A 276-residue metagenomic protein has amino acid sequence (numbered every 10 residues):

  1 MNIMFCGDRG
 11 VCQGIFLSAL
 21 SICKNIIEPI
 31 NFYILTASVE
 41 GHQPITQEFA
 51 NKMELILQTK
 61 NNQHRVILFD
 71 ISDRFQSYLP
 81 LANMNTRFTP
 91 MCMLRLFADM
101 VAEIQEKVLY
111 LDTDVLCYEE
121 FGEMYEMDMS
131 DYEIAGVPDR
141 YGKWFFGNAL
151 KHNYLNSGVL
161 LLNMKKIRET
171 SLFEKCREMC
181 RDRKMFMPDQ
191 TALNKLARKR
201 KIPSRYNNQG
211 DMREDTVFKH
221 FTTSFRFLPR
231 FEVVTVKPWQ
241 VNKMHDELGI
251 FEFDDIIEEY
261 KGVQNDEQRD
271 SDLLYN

Functional and structural regions predicted by a protein language model:
I3-D8: A conserved hydrophobic helix/loop-capping motif in glycosyltransferases and polysaccharide synthases
C12-I27: Histidine-anchored nucleotide/phosphate-binding helix
N31-S38, G136: Short internal beta-strands
S38-E48: Short, flexible/disordered intra-domain loops and linkers
T46-M100: Active-site-proximal specificity loops/subdomain of glycosyltransferases
S72, M91-R140, Y154, L161-L162: GT-A fold catalytic core of metal-dependent nucleotide-sugar glycosyltransferases, centered on the diacidic
P138-R140, Y154-V234: Catalytic core and acceptor-binding pocket of nucleotide-sugar-dependent glycosyltransferases
M212-N276: C-terminal catalytic/acceptor-binding lobe
